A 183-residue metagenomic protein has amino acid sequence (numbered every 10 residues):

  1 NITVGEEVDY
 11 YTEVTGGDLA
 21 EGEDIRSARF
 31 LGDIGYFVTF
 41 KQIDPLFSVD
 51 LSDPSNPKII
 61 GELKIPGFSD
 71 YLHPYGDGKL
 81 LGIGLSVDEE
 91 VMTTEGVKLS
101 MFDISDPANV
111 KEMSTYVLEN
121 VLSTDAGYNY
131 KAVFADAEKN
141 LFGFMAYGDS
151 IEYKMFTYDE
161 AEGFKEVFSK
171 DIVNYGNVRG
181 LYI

Functional and structural regions predicted by a protein language model:
N1-I183: Feature marking well-ordered beta-strand scaffolds used for ligand recognition
